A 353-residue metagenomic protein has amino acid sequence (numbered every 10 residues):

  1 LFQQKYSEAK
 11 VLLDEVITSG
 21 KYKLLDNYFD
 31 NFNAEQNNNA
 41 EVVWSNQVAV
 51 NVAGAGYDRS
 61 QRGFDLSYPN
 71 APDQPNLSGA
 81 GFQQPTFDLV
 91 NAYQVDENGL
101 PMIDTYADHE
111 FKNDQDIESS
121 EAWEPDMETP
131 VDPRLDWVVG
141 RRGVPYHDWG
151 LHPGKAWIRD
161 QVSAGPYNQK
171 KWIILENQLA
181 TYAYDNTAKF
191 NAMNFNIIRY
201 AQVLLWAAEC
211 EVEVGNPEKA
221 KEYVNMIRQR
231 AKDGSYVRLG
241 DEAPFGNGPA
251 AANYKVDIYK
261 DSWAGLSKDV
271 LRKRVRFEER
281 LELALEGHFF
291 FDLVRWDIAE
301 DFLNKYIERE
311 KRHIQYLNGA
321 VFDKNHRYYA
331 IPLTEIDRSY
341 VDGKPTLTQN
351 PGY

Functional and structural regions predicted by a protein language model:
L1-R62, L66, N98-Y353: Acidic/polar-rich alpha-helix caps and helix-coil junctions
R62-Q94, I158-G165: Short, cationic low-complexity segments
